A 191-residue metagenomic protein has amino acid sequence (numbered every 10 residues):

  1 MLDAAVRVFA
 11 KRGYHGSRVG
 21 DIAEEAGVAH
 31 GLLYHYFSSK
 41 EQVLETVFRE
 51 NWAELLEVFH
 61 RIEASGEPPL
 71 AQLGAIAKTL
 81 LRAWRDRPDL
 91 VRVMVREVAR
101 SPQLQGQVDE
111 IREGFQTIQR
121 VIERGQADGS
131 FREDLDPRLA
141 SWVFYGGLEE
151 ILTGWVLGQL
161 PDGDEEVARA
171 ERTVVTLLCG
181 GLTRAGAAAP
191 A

Functional and structural regions predicted by a protein language model:
A4, V8-Q42, T46: Helix-turn-helix
K11-H15, S65-G66, R87, D128: Short coil/turn segments at alpha/beta junctions that flank glycine-rich nucleotide-binding fingerprints
H15, F131-R132, P161: Conserved hydrophobic residue
T46, E57-D89, P137-F144, A168-E171: Hydrophobic alpha-helical connector segments
R49-L55: Short, basic, alpha-helical segments at the C-terminal edge of helix-turn-helix-like DNA-binding modules
L55, G74-V95, Q116-R120, Y145 (+2 more regions): Helical hydrophobic small-molecule/effector-binding pocket
L81-E123, R138-L139, L157: Short secondary-structure transition hinges
L135-L157, E166-C179: Hydrophobic alpha-helical segments that form the core of small-molecule binding pockets and/or dimer interfaces
